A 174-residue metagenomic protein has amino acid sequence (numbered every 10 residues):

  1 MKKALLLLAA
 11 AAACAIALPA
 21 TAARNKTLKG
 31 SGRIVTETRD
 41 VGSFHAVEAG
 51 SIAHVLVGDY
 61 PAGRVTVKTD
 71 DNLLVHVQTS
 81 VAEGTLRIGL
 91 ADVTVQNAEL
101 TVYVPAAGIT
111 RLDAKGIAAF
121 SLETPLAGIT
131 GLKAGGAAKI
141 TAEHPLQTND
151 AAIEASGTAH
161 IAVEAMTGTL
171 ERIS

Functional and structural regions predicted by a protein language model:
M1-S174: Intrinsically disordered, low-complexity terminal regions
